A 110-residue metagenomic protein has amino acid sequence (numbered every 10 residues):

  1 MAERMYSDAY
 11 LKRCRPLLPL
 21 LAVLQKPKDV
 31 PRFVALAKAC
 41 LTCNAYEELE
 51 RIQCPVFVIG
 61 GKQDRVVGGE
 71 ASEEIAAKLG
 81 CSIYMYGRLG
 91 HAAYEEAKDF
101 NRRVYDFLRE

Functional and structural regions predicted by a protein language model:
M1-E48: Conserved alpha/beta-hydrolase catalytic His-Asp/Glu region
I52, K78-L79: Short, structured coil segments at secondary-structure junctions
I52, V58-G60, D64: Short beta-strand/loop motif that positions the catalytic acidic residue of the alpha/beta-hydrolase fold
R65-A71: Conserved alpha/beta-hydrolase "acid-adjacent" motif
Y84-M85: General small-molecule cofactor/ligand-binding pocket signal
L89-R102: Catalytic histidine-centered segment of alpha/beta-hydrolase-like enzymes
R103-E110: C-terminal alpha-helix
